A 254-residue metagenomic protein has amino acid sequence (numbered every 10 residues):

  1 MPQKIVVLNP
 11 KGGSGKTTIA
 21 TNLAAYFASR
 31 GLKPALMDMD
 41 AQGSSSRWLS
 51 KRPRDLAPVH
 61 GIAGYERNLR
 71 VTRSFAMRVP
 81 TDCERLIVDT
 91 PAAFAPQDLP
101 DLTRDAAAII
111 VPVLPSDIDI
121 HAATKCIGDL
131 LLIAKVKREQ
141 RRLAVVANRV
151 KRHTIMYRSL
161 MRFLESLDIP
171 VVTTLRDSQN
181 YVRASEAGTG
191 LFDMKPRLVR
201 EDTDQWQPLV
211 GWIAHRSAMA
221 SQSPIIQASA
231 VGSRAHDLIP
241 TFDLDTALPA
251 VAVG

Functional and structural regions predicted by a protein language model:
K4, L8-S14, N22-P100, R104 (+1 more regions): P-loop/Walker-type NTP enzyme "switch/lid" segment
K16-T21, A123-T124: Motif I (Walker A/P-loop) of helicase-class P-loop NTPases
Q97-D117: Inter-motif core of Ras-like GTPase G domains
H121-E139, N148: Conserved C-terminal guanine-recognition region of P-loop GTPase G domains, centered on the G4
K151, M161-F192: Beta-strand-loop-alpha "switch" segments that mediate conformational coupling across diverse proteins
A184-D202, Q207: Inter-lobe coupling/hinge region of RecA-like P-loop helicase motors
S217-G254: P-loop NTP-binding site
